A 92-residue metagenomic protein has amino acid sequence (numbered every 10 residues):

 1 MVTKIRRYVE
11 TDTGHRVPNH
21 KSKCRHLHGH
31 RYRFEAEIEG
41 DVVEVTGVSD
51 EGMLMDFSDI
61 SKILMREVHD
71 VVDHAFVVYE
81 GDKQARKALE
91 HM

Functional and structural regions predicted by a protein language model:
M1-M92: Charge-rich, low-complexity N-terminal segments
